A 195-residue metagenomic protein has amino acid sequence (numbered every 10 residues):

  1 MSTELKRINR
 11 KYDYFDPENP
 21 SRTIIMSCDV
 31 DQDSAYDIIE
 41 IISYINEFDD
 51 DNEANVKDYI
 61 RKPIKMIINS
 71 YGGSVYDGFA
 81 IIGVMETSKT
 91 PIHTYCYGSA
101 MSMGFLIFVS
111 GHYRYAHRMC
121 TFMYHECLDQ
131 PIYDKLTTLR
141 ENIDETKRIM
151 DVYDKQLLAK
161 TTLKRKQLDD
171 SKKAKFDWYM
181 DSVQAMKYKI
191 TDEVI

Functional and structural regions predicted by a protein language model:
M1-I195: Terminal-region recognition feature
